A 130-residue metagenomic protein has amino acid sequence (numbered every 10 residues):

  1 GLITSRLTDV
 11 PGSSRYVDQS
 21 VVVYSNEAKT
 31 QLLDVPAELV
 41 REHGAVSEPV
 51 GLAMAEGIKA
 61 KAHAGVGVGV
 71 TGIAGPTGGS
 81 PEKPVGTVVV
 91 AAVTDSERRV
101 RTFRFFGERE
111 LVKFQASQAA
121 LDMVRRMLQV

Functional and structural regions predicted by a protein language model:
G1-V130: Short alpha-helical segments enriched in small residues
